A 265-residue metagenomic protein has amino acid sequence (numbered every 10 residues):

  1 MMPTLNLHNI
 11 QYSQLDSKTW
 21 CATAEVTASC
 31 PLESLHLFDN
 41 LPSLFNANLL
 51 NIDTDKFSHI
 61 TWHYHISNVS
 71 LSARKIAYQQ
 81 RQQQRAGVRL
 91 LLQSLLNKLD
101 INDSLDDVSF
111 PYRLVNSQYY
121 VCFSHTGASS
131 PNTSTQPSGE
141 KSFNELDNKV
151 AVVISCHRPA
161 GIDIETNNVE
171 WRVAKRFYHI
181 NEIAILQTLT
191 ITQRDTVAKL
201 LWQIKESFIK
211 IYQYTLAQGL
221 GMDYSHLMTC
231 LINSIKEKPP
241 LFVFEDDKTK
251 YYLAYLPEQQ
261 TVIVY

Functional and structural regions predicted by a protein language model:
M1-Y265: Core catalytic alpha/beta fold that binds nucleotide/phospho-ligands
